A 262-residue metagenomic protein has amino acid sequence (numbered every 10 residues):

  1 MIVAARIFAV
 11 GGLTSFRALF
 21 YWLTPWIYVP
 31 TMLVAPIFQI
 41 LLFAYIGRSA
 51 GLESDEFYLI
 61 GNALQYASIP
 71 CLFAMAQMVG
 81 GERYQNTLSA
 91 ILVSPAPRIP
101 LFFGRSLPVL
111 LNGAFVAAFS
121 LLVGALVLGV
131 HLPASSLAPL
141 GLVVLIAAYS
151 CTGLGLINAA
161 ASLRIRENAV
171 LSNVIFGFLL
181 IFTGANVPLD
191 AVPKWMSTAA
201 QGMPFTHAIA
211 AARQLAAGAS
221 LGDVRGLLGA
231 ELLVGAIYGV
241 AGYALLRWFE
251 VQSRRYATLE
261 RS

Functional and structural regions predicted by a protein language model:
M1-S262: Hydrophobic transmembrane alpha-helices and immediately adjacent juxtamembrane helices of multi-pass inner-membrane
